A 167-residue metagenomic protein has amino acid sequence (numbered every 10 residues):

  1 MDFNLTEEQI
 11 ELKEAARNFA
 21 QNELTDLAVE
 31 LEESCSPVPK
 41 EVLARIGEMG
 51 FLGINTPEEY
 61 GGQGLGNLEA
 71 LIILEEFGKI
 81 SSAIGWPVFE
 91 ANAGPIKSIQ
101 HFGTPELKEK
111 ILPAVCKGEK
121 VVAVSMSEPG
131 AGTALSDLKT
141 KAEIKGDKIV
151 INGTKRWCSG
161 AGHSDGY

Functional and structural regions predicted by a protein language model:
M1-F89, K110, A114-K117: Amphipathic, small/basic residue-rich leader segments at the start of a protein or domain
L65-G66, A134-S136, A161-D165: Short glycine/proline-enriched turns and hinge-like loops at secondary-structure junctions
G85-E106, G132-L135: N-terminal glycine-rich flavin-associated loop
K117, G130-L138: Active-site-adjacent elements of ketosynthase-type condensing enzymes
G118-M126: A short, Trp-centered hydrophobic/proline-enriched beta-strand micro-motif
M126-E128, K155: Short, structured patches in soluble enzyme cores that scaffold and shape functional sites
T140-E143: A structural signal for short hydrophobic beta-strand segments in well-ordered beta-sheet cores
K148, N152-Y167: A short core secondary-structure module
